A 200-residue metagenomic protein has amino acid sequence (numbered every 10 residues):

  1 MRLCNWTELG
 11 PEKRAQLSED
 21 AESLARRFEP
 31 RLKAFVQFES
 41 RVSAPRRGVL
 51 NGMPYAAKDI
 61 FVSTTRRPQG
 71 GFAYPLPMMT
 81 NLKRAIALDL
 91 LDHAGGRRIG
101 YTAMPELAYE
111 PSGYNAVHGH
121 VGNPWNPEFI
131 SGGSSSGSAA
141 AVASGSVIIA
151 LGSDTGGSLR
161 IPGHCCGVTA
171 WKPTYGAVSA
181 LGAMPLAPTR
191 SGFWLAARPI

Functional and structural regions predicted by a protein language model:
M1-M79, A108-Y109: Short, well-ordered alpha-helical
K83-R84, D89-I200: Short glycine/serine-rich loop segments
